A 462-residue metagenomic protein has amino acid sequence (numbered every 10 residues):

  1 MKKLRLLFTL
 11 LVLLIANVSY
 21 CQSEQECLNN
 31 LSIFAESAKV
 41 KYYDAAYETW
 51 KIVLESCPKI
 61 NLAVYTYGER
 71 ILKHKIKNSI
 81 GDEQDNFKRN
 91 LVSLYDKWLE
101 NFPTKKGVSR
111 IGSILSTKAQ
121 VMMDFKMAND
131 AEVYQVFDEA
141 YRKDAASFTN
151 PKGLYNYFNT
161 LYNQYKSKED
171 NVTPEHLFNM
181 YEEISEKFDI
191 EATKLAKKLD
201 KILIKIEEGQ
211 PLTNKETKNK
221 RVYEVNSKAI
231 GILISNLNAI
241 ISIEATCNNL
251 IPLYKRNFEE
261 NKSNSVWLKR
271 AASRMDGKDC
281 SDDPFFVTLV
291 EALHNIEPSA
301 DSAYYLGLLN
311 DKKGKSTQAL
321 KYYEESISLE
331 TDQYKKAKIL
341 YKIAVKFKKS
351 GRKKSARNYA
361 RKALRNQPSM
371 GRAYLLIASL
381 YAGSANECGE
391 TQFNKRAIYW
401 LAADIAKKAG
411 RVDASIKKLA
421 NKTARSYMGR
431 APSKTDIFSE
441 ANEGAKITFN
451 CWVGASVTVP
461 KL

Functional and structural regions predicted by a protein language model:
K2, Y20-R89, S93, T104-S113 (+2 more regions): N-terminal leader/linker segments that initiate helical-solenoid repeat arrays
S23-N30, N61, I76, S109-T117 (+9 more regions): Generic helix N-cap/helix-start motif at coil->alpha-helix transitions
I33, Y67-G68, L72-K75, K118-M122 (+10 more regions): Structural register within alpha-helical repeat arrays
I52-K59, E100-T104, E139-S147, K255-N261 (+3 more regions): Solenoid-like repeat scaffolds
E55-P58, N86-E100, Y134-K143, N171-K197 (+3 more regions): TPR/TPR-like (Sel1-like) alpha-helical repeat modules
R70, H74-G81, A119-A128, Y162-E169 (+8 more regions): Short coil/turn linking the two alpha-helices of tandem helical-hairpin repeats
K408-L462: Terminal, low-structured helical/coil segments at or just beyond the last alpha-helical repeat
